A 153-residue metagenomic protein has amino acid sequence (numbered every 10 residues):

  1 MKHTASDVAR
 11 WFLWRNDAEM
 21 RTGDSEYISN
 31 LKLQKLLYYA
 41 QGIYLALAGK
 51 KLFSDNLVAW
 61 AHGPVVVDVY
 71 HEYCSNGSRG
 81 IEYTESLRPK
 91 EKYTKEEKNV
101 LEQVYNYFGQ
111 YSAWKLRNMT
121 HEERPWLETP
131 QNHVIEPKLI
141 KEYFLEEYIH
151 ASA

Functional and structural regions predicted by a protein language model:
M1-A153: Domain-edge interaction signal
